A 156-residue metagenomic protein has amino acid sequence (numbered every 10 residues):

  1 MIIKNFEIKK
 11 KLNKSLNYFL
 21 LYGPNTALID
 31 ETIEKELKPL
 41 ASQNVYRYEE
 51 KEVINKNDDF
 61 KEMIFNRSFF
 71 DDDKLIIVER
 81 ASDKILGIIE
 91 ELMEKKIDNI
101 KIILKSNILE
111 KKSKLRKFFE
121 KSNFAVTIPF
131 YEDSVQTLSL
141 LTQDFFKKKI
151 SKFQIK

Functional and structural regions predicted by a protein language model:
M1-E7, L12-F19, P24-K156: Non-catalytic interfacial helical region
